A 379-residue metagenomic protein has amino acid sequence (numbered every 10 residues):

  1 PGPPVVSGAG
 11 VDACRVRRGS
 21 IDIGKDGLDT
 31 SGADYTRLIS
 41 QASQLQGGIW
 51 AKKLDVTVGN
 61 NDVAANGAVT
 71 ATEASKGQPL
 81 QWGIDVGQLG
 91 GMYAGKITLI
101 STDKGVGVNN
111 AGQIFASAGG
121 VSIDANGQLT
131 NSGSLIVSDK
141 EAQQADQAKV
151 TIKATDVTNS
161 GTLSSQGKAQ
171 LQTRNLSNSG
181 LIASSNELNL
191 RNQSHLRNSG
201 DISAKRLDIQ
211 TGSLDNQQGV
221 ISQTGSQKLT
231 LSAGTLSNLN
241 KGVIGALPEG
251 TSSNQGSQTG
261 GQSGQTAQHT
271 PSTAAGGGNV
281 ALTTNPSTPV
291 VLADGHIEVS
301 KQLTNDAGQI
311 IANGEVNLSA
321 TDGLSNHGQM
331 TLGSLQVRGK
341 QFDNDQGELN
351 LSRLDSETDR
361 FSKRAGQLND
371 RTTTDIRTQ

Functional and structural regions predicted by a protein language model:
P1-Q379: Extracellular and secretory-pathway beta-repeat/beta-biased strand scaffolds
